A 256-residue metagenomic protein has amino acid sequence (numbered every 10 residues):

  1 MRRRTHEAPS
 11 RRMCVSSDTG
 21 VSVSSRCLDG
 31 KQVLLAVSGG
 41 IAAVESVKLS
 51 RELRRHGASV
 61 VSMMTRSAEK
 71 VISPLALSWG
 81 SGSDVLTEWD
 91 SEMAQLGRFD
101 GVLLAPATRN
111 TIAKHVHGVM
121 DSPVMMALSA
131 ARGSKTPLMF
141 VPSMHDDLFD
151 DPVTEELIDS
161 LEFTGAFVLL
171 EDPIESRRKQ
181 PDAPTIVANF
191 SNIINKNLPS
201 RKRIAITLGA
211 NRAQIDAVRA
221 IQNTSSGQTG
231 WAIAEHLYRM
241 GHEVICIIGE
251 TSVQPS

Functional and structural regions predicted by a protein language model:
R2-S256: A cross-family phosphate/adenosyl-ligand binding-site feature
